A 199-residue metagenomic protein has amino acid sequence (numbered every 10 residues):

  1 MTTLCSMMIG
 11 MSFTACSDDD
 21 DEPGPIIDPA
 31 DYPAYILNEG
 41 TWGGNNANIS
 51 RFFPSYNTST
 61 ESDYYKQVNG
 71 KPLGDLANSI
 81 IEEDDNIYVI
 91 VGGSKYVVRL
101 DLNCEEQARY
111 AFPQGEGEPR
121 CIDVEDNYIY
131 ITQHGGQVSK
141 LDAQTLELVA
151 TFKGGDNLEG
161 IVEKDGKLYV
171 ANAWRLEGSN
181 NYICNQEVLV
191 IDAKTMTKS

Functional and structural regions predicted by a protein language model:
S6-A34: Bacterial Sec-dependent N-terminal signal peptides
D21-G24, P72-I81, E116-D126, D156-D165: Repeated scaffold domains used in trafficking and secretory/extracellular systems, primarily beta-propellers
A30-A34, D84-D85, D126-N127, D165-G166: Short coil/turn segments that connect the beta-strands within blades of beta-propeller domains
I36, V89, I131, V170-A171: Residue position within the beta-strands of beta-propeller blades
T41-N45, I90-G93, T132-H134, L176-Q186: Short, solvent-exposed loop/turn segments at conserved positions within beta-propeller repeat blades
N48-S50, Y96-V98, Q137-S139, Q186-L189: A short loop-to-beta-strand structural motif that recurs across blades of beta-propeller domains
T58-P72, C104-P113, E147-F152, T197-S199: A short beta-strand motif characteristic of beta-propeller blades
L148-S199: Solenoidal tandem-repeat scaffolds enriched in leucines and small polar residues
